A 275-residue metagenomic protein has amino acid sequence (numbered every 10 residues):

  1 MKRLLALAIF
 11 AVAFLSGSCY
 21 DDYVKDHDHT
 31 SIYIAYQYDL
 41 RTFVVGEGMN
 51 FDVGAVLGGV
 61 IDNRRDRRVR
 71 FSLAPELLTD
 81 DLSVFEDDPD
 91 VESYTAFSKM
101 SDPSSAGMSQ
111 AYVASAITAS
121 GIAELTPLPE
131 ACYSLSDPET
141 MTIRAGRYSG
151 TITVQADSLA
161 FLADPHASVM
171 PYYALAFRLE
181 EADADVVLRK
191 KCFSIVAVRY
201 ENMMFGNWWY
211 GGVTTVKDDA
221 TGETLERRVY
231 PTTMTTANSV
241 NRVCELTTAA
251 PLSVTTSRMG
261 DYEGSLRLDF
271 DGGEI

Functional and structural regions predicted by a protein language model:
M1-C19: Sec-dependent bacterial lipoprotein signal peptides
C19-M141, T151-I275: Intrinsically disordered, low-complexity regulatory regions in eukaryotic proteins
I143-G146: Short, contiguous acidic and Ser/Thr-rich linear segments
